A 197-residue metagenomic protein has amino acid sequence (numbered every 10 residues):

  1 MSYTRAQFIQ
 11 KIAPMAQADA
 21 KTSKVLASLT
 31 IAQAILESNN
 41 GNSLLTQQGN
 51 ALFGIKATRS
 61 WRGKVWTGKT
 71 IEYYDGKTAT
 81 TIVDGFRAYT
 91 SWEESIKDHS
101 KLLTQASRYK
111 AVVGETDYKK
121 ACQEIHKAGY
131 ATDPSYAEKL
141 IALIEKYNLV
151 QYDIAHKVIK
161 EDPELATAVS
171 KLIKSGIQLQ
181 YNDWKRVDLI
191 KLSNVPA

Functional and structural regions predicted by a protein language model:
M1-K157: Catalytic cores of secreted/periplasmic lytic hydrolases that degrade extracellular macromolecules
V158-A197: Short, solvent-exposed alpha-helical surface patches in non-cytosolic proteins
